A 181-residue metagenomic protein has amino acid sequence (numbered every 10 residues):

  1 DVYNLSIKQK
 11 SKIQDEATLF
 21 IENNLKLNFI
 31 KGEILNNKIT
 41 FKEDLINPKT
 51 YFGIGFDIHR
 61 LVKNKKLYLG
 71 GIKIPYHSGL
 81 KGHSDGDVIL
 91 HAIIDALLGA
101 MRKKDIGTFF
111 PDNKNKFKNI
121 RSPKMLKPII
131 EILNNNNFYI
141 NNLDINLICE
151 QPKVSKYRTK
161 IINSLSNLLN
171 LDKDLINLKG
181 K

Functional and structural regions predicted by a protein language model:
V2-F52: Conserved alpha/beta core of the MobA/IspD/sugar-nucleotide pyrophosphorylase nucleotidyltransferase superfamily
K12-D15, D105, N177: Alpha-helix N-cap and coil->helix boundary residues
L19, N146-I148, L178-K181: Small/polar glycine-rich anion-binding or flexible loop at a beta-alpha turn
K31, G55, N177-K181: Short beta-strand segments
F41, D95, I176: Residue-level signal for inorganic ion chemistry
N47-T159, L169: RNase III-family endoribonuclease catalytic core
K153-S155, N167, L171-K181: C-terminal binding/interaction regions
I161-N163: Charged helix-capping and loop-helix junction motifs
